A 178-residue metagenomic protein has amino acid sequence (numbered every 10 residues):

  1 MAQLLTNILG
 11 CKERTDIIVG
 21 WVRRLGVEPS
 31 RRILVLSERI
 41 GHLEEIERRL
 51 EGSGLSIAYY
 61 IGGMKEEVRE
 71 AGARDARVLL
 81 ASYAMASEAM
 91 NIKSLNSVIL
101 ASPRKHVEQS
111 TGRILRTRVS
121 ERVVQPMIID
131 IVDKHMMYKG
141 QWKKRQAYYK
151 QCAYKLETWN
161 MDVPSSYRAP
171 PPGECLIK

Functional and structural regions predicted by a protein language model:
M1-E38, E45-R49: Conserved interdomain hinge at the start of the Helicase C-terminal
L4, I8, I129-K178: Non-catalytic, charged low-complexity extensions flanking SF2 helicase motor domains
V27-R31, R116-Q125, S166-P170: Intrinsically disordered, low-complexity coil segments
S37-I40, S82-Y83: Helix N-cap/beta->alpha junction signal
H42-E44, S87-E88: Short, active-site-adjacent cap segments at secondary-structure transitions
E44-E51, Q146, K150: Class I S-adenosyl-L-methionine
S56-A58, G62-K155: Conserved RecA-like P-loop NTPase helicase motor core
